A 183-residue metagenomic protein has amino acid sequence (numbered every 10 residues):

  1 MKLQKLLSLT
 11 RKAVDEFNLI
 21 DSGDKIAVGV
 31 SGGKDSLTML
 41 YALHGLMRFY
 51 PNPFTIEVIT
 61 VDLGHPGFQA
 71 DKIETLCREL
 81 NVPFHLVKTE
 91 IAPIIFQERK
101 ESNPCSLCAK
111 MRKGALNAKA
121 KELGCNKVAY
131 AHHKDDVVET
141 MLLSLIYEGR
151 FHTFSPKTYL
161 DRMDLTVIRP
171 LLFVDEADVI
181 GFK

Functional and structural regions predicted by a protein language model:
M1-L143, Y147-R150, A177-D178: ATP-dependent adenylation/nucleotidyltransferase module used to activate substrates
S144, T153-F182: Metal-dependent de-N-acetylase/amidase catalytic core
